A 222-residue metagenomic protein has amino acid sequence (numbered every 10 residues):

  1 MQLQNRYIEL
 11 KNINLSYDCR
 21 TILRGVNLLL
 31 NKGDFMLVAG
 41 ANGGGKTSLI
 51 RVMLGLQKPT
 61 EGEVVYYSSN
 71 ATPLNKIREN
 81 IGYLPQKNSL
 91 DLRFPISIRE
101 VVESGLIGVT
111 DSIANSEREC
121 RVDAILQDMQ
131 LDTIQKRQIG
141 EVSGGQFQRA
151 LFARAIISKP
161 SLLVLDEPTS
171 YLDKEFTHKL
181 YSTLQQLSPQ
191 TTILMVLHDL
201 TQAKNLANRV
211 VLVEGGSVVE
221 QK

Functional and structural regions predicted by a protein language model:
L54: Helix-to-loop junction immediately C-terminal to a conserved catalytic motif
G62-E79: Conserved ABC transporter NBD signature motif
S116-I134: Conserved ABC ATPase "signature" region
Q138-V142, Q146: Conserved ABC ATPase signature
F152: Hydrophobic anchor residue at the start of the ABC signature
L163-E167: Catalytic Walker B motif of ABC-type/P-loop ATPase nucleotide-binding domains
T177-P189: Helical segment within the ABC ATPase nucleotide-binding domain
